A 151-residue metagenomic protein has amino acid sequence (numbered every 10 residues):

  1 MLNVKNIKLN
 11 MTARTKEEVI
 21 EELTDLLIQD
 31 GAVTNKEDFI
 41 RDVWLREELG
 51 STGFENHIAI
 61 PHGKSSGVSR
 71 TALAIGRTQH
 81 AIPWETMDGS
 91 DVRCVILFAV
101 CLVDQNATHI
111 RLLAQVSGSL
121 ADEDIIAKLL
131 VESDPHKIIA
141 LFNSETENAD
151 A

Functional and structural regions predicted by a protein language model:
M1-A151: Cytosolic covalent-transfer regions centered on His/Cys nucleophiles that carry phosphoryl or persulfide groups
